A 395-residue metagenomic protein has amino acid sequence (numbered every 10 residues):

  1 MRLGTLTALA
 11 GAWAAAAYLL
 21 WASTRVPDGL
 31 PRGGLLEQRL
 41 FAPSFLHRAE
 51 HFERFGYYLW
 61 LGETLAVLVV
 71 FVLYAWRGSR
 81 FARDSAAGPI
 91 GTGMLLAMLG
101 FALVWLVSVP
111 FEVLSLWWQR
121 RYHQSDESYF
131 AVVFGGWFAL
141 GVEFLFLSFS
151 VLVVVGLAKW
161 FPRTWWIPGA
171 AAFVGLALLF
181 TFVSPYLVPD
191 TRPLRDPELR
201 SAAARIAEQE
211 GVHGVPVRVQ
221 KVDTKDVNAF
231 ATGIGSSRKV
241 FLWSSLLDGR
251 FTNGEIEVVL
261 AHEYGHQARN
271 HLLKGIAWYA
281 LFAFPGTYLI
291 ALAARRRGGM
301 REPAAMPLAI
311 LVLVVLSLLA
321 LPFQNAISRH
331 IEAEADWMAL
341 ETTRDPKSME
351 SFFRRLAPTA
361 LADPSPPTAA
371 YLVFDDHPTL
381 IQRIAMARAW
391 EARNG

Functional and structural regions predicted by a protein language model:
L3-L6, A10-R77, F81-M300, V314 (+2 more regions): Polar-ligand-bearing catalytic/cofactor-coordination segments of membrane-embedded or membrane-tethered inner-membrane
R301-I310: N-terminal signal-anchor/signal peptide hydrophobic helix marking the start of the first transmembrane segment
